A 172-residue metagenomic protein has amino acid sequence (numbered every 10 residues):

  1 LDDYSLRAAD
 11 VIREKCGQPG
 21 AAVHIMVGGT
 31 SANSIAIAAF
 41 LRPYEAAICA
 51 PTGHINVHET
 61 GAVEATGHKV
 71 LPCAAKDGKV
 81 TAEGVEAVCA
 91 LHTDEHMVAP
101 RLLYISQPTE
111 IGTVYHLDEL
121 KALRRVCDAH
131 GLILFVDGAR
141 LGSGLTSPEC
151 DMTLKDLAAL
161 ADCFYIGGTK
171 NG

Functional and structural regions predicted by a protein language model:
L1-G172: Conserved PLP-enzyme active-site core in the AAT-like
